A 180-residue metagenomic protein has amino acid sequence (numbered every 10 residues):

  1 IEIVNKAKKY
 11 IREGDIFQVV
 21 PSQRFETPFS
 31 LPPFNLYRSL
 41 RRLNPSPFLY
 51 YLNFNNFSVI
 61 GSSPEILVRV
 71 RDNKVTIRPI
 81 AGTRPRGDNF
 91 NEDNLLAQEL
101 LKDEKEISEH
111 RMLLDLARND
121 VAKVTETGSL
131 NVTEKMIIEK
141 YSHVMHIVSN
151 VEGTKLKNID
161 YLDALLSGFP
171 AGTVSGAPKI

Functional and structural regions predicted by a protein language model:
I1-I180: Extended alpha-helical targeting/anchoring segments, especially N-terminal organellar/secretory targeting helices
